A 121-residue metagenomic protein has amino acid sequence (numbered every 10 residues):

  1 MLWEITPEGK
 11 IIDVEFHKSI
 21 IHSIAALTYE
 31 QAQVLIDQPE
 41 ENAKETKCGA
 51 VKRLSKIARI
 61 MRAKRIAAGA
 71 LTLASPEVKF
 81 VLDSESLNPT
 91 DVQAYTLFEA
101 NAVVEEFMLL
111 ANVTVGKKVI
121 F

Functional and structural regions predicted by a protein language model:
L2-F121: Electropositive polyanion-binding surfaces
